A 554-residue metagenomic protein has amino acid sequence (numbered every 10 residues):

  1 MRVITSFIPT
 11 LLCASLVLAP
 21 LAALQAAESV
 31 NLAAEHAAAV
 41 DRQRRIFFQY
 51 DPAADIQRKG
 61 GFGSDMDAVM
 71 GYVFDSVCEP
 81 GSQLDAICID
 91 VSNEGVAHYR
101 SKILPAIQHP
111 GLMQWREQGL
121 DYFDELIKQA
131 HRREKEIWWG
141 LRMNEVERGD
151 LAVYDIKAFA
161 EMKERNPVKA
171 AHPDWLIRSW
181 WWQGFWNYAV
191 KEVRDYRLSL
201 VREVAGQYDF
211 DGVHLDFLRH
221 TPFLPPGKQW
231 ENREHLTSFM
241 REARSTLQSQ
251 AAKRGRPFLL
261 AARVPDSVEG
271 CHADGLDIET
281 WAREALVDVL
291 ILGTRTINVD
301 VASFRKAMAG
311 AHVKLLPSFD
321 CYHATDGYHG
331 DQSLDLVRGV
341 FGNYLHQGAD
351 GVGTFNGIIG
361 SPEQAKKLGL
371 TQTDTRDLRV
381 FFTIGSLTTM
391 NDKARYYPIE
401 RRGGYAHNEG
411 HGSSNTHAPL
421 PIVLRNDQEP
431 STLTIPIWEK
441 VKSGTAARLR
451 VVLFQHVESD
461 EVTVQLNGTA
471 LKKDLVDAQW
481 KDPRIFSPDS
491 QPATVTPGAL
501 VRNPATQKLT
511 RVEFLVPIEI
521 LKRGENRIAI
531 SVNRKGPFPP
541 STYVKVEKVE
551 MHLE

Functional and structural regions predicted by a protein language model:
A38-A68, D121-K128, W138-E203, Q207 (+2 more regions): Active-site-adjacent "subsite" loops/lids of carbohydrate-active enzymes
Y50, P257-D266, R305-L334: Active-site clefts of carbohydrate-active enzymes
F62-S82, H109-H131, Y196, E234-S238 (+1 more regions): Aromatic- and glycine-enriched glycan-recognition loops and surfaces that form the carbohydrate-binding subsites
A68-A97, Q207-D211, L286-L290, H346-G351: Catalytic domains of carbohydrate-active enzymes, especially glycoside hydrolases
G81-Q118, P222-P226, K306: Aromatic-lined carbohydrate-binding/catalytic grooves of carbohydrate-active enzymes
D85-A86, V289-V299, G330-I399: Substrate-binding cleft of secreted/luminal carbohydrate-active enzymes
E192-H312: Active-site neighborhood of glycoside hydrolase catalytic domains
F454-E554: Beta-strand-rich ligand-recognition modules
